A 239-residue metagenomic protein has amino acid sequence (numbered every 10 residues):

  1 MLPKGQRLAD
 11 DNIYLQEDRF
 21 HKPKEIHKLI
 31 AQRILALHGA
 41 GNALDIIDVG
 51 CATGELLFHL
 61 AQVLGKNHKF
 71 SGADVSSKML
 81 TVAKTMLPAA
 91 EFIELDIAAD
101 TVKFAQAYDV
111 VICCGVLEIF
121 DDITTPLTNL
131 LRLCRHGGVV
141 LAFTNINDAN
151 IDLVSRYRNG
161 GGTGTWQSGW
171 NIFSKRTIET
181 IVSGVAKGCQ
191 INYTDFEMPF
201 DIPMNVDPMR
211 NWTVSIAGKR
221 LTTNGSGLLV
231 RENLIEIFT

Functional and structural regions predicted by a protein language model:
M1-G39, H59: Conserved class I S-adenosyl-L-methionine
A52: Conserved glycine-rich SAM-binding loop
E55-A99: Class I SAM-dependent methyltransferase SAM/SAH-binding core
I112: A conserved beta-strand element that flanks and buttresses the S-adenosyl-L-methionine
T124-H136: A short glycine-rich, Lys/Arg-flanked "PGG" loop and its adjoining helix->strand segment in the class I
L141-T165: Conserved class I S-adenosyl-L-methionine
N159-T177: Acceptor-substrate binding/catalytic loop of class I
I191-T239: A C-terminal cap/extension of S-adenosyl-L-methionine-dependent methyltransferases that defines the acceptor-substrate
